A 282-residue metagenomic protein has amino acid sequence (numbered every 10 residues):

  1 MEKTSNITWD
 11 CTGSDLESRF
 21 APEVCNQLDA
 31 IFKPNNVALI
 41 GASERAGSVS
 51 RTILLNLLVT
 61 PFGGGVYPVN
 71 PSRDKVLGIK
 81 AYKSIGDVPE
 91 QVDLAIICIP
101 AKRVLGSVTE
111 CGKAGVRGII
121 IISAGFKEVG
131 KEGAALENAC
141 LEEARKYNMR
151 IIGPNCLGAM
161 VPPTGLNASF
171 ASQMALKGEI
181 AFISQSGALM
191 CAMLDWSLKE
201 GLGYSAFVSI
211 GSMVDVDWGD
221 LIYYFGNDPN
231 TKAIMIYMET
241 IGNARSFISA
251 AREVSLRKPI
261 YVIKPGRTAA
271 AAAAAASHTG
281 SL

Functional and structural regions predicted by a protein language model:
E2-L282: Catalytic-core regions of core metabolic enzymes, especially those transforming organic acids/acyl-group intermediates
